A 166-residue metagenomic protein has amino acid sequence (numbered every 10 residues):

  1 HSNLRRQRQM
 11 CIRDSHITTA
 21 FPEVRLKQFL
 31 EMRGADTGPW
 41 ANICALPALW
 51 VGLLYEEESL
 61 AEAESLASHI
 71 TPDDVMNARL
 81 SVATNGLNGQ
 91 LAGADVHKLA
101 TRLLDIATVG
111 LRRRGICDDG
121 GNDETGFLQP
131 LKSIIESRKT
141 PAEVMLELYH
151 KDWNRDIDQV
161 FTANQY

Functional and structural regions predicted by a protein language model:
H1-I12: Single conserved hydrophobic/aromatic residue that forms the stacking wall/gate of nucleotide- or nucleobase-binding
S2, P22-V24: Generic marker of residues within folded, mature protein domains
Q7, E23, E31, E56-E58 (+5 more regions): Glutamate identity and glutamate-enriched acidic tracts
Q9, P39, E56, I70-T71 (+1 more regions): Alpha-helix initiation/capping motif
M10-I12, T71, A92, T140: Serine/threonine-rich low-complexity intrinsically disordered regions
D14-T19: Glycine-rich, charged/polar anion/phosphate-binding loops that engage phosphate groups from diverse ligands
V24-R25, F29-G120: Substrate-recognition/cap regions that form aromatic- and gly/pro-loop-enriched pockets for small-molecule ligands
A107-Y166: C-terminal amphipathic alpha-helical interaction region
